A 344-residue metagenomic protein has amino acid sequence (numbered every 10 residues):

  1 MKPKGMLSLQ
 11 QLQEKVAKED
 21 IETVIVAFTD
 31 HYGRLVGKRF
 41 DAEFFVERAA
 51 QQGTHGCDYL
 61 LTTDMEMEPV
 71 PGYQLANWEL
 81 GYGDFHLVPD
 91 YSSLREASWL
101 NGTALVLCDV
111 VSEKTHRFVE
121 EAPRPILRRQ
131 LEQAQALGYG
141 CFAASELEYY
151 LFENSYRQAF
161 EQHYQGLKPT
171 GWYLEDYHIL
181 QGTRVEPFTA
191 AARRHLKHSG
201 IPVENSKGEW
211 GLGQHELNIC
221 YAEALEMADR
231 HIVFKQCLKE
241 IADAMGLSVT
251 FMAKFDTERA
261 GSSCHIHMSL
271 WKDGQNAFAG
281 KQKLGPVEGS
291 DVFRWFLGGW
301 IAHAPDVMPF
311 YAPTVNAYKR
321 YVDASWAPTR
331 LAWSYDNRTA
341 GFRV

Functional and structural regions predicted by a protein language model:
M1-N205, M227, L247: ATP/Mg2+-dependent ligation/transfer catalytic cores
M6, R124, A143, E186 (+7 more regions): Conserved structured core elements
Q11, Q130, A191-A192, C220 (+2 more regions): Short, hydrophobic/aromatic alpha-helical segments in well-folded domains
I21, T103-L105, F142-A144, L212-Q214 (+2 more regions): A general secondary-structure signal for short beta-strands and their flanking turns/coil in non-transmembrane regions
S98-N101, E209-G211, Y335, V344: Short, ordered beta-strand-loop transition motifs
A143-L147, K207-E209, Y311-V315: Short coil/turn segments at secondary-structure boundaries
Y150-P169, P202-A222, F255-Q275: Active-site-proximal loop/short-helix segments that contain or immediately flank catalytic acid/base residue(s)
E216-L225, K239, D243-V344: Loop-rich catalytic cores of soluble enzymes, especially ATP-dependent carboxylate-amine ligases and other
